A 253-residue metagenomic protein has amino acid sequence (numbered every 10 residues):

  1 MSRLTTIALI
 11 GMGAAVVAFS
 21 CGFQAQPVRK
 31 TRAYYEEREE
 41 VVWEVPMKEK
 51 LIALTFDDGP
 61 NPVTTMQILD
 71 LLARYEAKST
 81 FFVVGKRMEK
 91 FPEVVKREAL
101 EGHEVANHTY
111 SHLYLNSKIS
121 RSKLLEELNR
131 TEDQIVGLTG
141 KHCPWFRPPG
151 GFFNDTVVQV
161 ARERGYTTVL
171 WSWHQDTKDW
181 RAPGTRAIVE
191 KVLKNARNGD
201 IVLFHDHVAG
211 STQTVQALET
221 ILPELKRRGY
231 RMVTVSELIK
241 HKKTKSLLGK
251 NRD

Functional and structural regions predicted by a protein language model:
M1-G13: N-terminal Sec-pathway targeting helices
M12-T31: Bacterial Sec-dependent signal peptides at the C-terminal "C-region" and cleavage site
P27, E37-K48, Y75, E89 (+1 more regions): C-terminal domain-boundary segment and adjacent tail
K30-S117, E127-Q134, C143, K240: Active-site beta->alpha N-cap acidic-glycine motif
F56, V83-G85, N107-T109, P148-G150 (+3 more regions): A cross-domain feature marking catalytic cores of carbohydrate-active enzymes and several ubiquitous metabolic/repair
G59-V63, V83-F91, L115-S122, R147-N154 (+2 more regions): Acidic-and-aromatic substrate-binding clefts and catalytic sites of carbohydrate-active enzymes
L69-T80, E104, S120-D155, Q159 (+3 more regions): CE4/NodB-like, metal-dependent polysaccharide N-deacetylase domain that modifies extracellular/periplasmic N-acetylated
V158-N195, G229-H241: His/Asp/Glu-enriched short active-site or ligand-binding loop at hydrolase and phosphoryl-transfer sites
